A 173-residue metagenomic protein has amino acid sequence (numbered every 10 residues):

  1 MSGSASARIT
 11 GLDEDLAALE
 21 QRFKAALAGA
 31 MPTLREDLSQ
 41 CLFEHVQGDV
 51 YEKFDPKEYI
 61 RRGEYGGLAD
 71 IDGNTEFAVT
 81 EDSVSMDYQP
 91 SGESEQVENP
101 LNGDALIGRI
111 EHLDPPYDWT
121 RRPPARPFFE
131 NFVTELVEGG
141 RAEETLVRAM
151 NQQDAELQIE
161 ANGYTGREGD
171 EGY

Functional and structural regions predicted by a protein language model:
M1-G29: N-terminal, Lys/Arg- and Ser/Thr-rich interaction peptides
S2-S4, F23, N102-A105, R122 (+3 more regions): Short, intrinsically disordered, low-complexity terminal segments
T10, E98, G108-E111, T134 (+2 more regions): N-terminal non-cleavable signal-anchor helices
Q21-R121, I159-Y173: Short, low-complexity, charged/polar segments at coil/turn and helix-coil boundaries
R122-A142: Extracellular/lumenal and peripheral-membrane lipid-interaction modules
E135-Y173: C-terminal or internal capping secondary-structure element at the end of a domain, subdomain, or sheet
